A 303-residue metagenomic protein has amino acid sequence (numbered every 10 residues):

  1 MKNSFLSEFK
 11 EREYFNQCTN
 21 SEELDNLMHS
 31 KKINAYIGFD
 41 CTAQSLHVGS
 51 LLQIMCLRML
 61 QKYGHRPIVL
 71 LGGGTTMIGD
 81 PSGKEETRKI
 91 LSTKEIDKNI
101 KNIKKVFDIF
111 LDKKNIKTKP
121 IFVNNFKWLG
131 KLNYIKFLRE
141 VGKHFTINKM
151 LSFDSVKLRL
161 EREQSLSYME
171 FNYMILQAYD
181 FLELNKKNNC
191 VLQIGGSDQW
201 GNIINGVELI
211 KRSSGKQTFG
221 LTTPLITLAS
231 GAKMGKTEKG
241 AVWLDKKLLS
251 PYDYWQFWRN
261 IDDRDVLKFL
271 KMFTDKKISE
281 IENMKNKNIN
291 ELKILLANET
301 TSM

Functional and structural regions predicted by a protein language model:
M1-Q199, V207, S214-F219, A232: NTP-dependent nucleotidyl-transfer catalytic core
N202: Glycine-rich anion/phosphate-binding loop at the beta-strand->alpha-helix junction
L209-M303: Conserved nucleotide- and phosphate/pyrophosphate-binding catalytic cores in adenylate/nucleotidyl-handling enzymes
